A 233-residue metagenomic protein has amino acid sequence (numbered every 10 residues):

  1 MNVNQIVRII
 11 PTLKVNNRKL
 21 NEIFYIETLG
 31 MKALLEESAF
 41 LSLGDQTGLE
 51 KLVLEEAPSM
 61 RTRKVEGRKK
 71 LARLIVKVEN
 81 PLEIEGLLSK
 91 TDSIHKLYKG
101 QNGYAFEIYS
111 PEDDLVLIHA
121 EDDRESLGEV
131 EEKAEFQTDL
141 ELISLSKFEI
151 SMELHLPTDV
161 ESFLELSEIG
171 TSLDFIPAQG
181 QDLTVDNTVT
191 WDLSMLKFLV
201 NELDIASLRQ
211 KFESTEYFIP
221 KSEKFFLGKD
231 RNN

Functional and structural regions predicted by a protein language model:
M1-K19, L74, D123-S162, L193-L196: N-terminal beta-strand motif that seeds the catalytic metal site of vicinal oxygen chelate
M1-L49: Hydrophobic, helix-prone linear segments
L20-E22, P81-G86, D159-L164, L203-L208: Short, conserved charged micro-motifs
N21-I26, D113, V160-G170, N233: Conserved active-site tyrosine of GNAT-family acetyltransferases
K32-R68, L115-D122, L166-E202, S222 (+1 more regions): Conserved short beta-strand elements that form part of the metal-binding/catalytic scaffold of enzyme active sites
K70-K96: Extreme N-terminal leader/targeting regions
S89-F148, E168-A178, T184, R209-N233: Vicinal oxygen chelate
